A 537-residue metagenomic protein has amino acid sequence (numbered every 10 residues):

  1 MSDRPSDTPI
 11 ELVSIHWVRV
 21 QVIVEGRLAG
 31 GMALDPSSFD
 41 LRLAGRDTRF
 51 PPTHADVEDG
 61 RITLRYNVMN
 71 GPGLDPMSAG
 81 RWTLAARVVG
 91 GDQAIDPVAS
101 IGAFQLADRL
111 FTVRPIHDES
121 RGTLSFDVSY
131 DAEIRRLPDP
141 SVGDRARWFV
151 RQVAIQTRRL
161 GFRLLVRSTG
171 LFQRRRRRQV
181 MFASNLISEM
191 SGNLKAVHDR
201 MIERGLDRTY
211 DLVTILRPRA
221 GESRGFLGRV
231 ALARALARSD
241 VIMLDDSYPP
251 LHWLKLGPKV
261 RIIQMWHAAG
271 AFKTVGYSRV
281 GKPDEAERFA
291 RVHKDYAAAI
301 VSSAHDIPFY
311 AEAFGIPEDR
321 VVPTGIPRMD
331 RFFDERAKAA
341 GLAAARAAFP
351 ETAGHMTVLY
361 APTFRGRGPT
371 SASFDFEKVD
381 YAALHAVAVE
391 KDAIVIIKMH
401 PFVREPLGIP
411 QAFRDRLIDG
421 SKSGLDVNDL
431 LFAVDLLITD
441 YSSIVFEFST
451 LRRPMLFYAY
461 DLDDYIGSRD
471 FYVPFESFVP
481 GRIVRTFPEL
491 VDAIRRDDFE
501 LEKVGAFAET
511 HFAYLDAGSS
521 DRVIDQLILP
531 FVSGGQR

Functional and structural regions predicted by a protein language model:
M1-Q179, E203: Basic, ligand-binding patches in group-transfer machinery, especially extracytoplasmic/periplasmic segments
V153-R167, A269-R279, E285-S373, K503-A506: A nucleotide-sugar donor-handling region in carbohydrate enzymes
T157-A231: Low-complexity, highly charged intrinsically disordered N-terminal segments that act as targeting/localization
E189-R200, A313, V321, P327-Q411 (+3 more regions): Conserved catalytic-core segment of nucleotide-activated headgroup transferases in glycan assembly
K195-D199, R219-R288: Extended catalytic core of nucleotide-activated donor transferases of GT-like folds
F226-V241, P249, P401-F446: Donor nucleotide-activated moiety binding/catalytic core segment of transferases that use nucleotide-activated donors
P249, W253-W266, A271, G424-S468: A donor-sugar binding/catalytic signature common to diverse glycosyltransferases and related nucleotide-sugar
P410-R414, Y441-F512: Catalytic binding pocket for nucleotide-activated donors in carbohydrate/polymer assembly enzymes
